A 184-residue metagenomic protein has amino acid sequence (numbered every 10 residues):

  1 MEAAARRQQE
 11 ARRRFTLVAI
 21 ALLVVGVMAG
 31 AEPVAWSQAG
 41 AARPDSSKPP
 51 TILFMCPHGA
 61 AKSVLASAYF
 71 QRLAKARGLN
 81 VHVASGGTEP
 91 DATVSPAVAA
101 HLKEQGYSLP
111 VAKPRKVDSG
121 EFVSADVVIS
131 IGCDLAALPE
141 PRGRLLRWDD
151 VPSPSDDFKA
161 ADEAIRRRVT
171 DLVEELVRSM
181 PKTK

Functional and structural regions predicted by a protein language model:
M1-R12: N-terminal secretory signal peptides that target proteins for export/translocation
A5-R7, A29, A42: Exposed, low-complexity/repetitive linear segments and helix-based recognition motifs, biased toward charged/polar
V18-G30: Bacterial N-terminal signal peptides
W36-K184: Short polar/charged helix/loop
